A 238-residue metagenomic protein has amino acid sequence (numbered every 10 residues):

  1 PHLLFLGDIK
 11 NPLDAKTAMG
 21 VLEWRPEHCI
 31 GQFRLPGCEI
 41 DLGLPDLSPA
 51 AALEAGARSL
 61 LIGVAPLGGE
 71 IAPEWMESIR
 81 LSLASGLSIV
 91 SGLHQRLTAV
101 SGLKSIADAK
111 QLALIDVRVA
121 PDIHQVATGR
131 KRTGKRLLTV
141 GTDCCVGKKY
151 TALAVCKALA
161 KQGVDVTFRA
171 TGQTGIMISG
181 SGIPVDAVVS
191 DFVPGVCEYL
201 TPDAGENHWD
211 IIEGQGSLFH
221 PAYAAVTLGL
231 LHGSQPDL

Functional and structural regions predicted by a protein language model:
P1, I9-N11, A15-L35, P45-A50 (+2 more regions): ATP-dependent carboxylate-amine ligase catalytic core
E39-E54, P66-M76: Glycine-rich, highly charged phosphate/nucleotide-binding loops
R58-S59, S88, W209, L238: Structural motif
L61-A65, S91, I212: Redox-cofactor binding/interface segments in oxidoreductases and associated redox assembly factors
S78-R136: Extreme N-terminal, non-catalytic leader segments that precede Walker-type/kinase nucleotide-binding cores
V90-H94, L138-V146, I183-V188: Flexible, glycine/proline-enriched loop segments at strand-loop-helix junctions that form or flank small-ligand binding
H124-F168: Walker A (P-loop) phosphate-binding motif
